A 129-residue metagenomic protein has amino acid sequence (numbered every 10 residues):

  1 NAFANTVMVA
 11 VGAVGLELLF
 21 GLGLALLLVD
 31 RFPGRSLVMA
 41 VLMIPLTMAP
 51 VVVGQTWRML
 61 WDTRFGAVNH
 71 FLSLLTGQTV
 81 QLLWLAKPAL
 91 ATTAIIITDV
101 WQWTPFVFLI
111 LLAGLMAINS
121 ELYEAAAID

Functional and structural regions predicted by a protein language model:
N1-I128: A structural signal for multi-pass alpha-helical bundles of membrane permease subunits that mediate small-molecule
